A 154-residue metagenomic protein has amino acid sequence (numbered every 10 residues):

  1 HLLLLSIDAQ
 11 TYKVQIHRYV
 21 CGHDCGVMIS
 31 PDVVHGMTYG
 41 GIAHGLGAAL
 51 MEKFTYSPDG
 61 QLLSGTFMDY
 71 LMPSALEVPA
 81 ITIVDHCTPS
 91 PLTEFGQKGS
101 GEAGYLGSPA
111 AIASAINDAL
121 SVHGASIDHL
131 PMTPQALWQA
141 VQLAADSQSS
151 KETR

Functional and structural regions predicted by a protein language model:
H1-R154: C-terminal catalytic domains of large/alpha subunits in multi-subunit enzymes
